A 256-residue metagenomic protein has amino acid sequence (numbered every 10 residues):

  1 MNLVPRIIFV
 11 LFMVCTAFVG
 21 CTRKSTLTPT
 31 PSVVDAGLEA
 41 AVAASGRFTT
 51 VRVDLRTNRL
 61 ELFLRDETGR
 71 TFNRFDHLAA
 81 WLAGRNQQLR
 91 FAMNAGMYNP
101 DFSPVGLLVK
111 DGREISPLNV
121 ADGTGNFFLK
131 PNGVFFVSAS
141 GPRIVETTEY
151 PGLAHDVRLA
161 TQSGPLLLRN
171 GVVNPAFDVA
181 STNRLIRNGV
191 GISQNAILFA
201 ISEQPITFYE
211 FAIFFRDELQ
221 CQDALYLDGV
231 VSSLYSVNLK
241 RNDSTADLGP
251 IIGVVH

Functional and structural regions predicted by a protein language model:
M1-I8: Bacterial N-terminal signal peptides that target proteins for export
I8-A17: Bacterial N-terminal signal peptides
G20-N126: Zymogen propeptides
T50, V134, G189: Short, surface-exposed charged micro-motifs
D54-R56, F136-G141, R169-N170, I192-A196 (+1 more regions): Short acidic-glycine loop/turn motifs at beta-strand connectors
S103-A121, A176-I192, A196-D223, S232-H256: Conserved, well-ordered active-site substructure
S103-V172, F177: Active-site-adjacent helix-turn-beta-strand microarchitecture at beta-sheet edges that either contains or buttresses
